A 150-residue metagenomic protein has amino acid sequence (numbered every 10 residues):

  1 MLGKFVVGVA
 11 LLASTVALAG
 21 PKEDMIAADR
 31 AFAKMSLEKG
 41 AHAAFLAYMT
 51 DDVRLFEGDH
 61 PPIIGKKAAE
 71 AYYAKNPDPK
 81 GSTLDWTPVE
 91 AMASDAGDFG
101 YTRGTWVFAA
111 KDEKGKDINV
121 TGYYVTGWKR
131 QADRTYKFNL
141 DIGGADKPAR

Functional and structural regions predicted by a protein language model:
M1-V7: Bacterial N-terminal signal peptides that target proteins for export
L2, L12-D51, A149-R150: Short, low-complexity N-terminal intrinsically disordered segments enriched in polar/charged residues
K22-I26, G40-M92, R103, K116-N119: A solvent-exposed, acidic/Ser-Thr-rich amphipathic alpha-helical stretch
A27, K34, A47, Y73 (+4 more regions): Long compositionally biased, domain-poor regions of proteins
F32, W86, F99-R103, G127-W128 (+1 more regions): Short, structured motif recognition centered on aromatic/hydrophobic residues
D52, R103-A110, G144: Generic short beta-strand segments
A91-G100, E113, K129-T135: A short, structured loop/turn motif at beta-sheet edges
T121-D146: Short beta-strand edge/turn micro-motifs at domain boundaries
